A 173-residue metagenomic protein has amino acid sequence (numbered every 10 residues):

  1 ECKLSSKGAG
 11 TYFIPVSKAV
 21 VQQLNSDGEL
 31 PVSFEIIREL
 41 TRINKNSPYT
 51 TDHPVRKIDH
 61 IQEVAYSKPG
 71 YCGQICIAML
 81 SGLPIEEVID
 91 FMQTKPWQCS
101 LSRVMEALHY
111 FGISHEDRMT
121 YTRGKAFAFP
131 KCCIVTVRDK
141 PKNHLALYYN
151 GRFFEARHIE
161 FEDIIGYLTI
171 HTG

Functional and structural regions predicted by a protein language model:
E1-L4, C72-Q74, A146: Long, contiguous hydrophobic alpha-helical segments, chiefly transmembrane helices and signal peptides
E1-Y12, Q22-P48: Long, compositionally biased stretches
F13-S17: A sequence-level detector for short glycine-anchored, His/Arg-bearing signature motifs that mark catalytic or binding
K18-S26, I85-F91, E106, F127: Short alpha-helical interface patches
N46-I113: Active-site nucleophile-adjacent alpha helix/oxyanion-hole segment immediately C-terminal to the catalytic cysteine
M92-N143, Y148-T172: Conserved active-site-adjacent core of cysteine acyl-enzyme catalytic domains
